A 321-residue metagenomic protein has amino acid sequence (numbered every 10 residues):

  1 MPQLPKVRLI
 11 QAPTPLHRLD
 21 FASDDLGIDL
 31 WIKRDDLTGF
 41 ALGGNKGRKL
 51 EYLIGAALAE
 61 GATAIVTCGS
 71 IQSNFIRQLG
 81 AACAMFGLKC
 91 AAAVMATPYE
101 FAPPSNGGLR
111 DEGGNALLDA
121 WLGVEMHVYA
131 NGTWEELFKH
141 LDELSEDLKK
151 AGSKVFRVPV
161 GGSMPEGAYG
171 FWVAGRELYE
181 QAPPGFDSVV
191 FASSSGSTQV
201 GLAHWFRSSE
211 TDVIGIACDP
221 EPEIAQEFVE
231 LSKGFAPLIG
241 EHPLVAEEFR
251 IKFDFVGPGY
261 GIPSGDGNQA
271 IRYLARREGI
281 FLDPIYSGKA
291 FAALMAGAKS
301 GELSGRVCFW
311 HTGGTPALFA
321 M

Functional and structural regions predicted by a protein language model:
M1-M321: PLP-dependent amino-acid enzyme catalytic core
